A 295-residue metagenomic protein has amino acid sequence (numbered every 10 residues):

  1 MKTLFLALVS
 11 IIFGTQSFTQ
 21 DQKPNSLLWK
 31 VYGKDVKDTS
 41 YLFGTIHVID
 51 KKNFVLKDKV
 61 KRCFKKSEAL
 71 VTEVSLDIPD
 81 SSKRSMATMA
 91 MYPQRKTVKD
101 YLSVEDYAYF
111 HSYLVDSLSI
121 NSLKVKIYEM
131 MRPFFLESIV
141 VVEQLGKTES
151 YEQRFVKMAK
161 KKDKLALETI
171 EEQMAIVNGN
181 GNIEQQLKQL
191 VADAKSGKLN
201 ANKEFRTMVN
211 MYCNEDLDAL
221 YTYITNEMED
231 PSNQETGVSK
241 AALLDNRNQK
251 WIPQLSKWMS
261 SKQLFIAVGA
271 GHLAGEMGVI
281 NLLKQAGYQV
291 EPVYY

Functional and structural regions predicted by a protein language model:
M1-P24, W29: Bacterial Sec-dependent N-terminal signal peptides
L4, K34-V36, W258-S260: Short hydrophobic "helix-edge" motifs at membrane interfaces and signal-peptide entry regions
D21, N53, L244-N248: A conditional alpha-helix N-cap/helix-loop micro-motif detector
P24, L56, E152, N248-W251: Amphipathic coiled-coil/heptad-repeat helices and related helical stalk/stem segments that mediate oligomerization
K30-Y41, I46-E235, S239: Structured, acidic catalytic/metal-binding patches in enzyme active sites
N233, G237-Y295: A cross-kingdom marker for long, charged
